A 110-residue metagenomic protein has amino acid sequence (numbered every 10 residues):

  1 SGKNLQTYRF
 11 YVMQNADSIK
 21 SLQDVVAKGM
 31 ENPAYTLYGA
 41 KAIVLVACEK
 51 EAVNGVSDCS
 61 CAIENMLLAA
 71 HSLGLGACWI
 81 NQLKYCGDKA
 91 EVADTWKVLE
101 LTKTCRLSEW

Functional and structural regions predicted by a protein language model:
S1-G39: N-terminal amphipathic, basic helical "cap/leader" segment at the start of enzyme domains
G2, H71-S72, E100-C105: Arginine/glycine-rich "motif VI" loop of SF2 helicases in the C-terminal RecA-like domain
N15-A16, A47-E49: Fold-independent oxyanion-binding glycine-rich loops and adjacent beta-strand/coil segments at enzyme active sites
D24-E31, A62, V92-K97: Short acidic (Asp/Glu) patches
P33-T36, D94-W110: A glycine-rich helix N-cap at a beta->alpha junction
V44, K50-T95: Small-aliphatic-rich amphipathic alpha-helix that forms the alpha element of a beta-alpha
